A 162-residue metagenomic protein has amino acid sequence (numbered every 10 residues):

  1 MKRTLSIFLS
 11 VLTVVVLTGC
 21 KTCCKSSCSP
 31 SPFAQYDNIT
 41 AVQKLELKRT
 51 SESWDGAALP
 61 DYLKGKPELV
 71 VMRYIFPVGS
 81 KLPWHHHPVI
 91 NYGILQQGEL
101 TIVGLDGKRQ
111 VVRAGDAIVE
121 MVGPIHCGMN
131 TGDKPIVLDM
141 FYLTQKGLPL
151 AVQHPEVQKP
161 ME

Functional and structural regions predicted by a protein language model:
M1-F8: Bacterial N-terminal signal peptides that target proteins for export
V16-G19: C-terminal motif of bacterial Sec signal peptides marking the signal peptidase cleavage site
K21-E68, V119, P155-E162: A short, N-terminal "cap"/entry segment at the start of jelly-roll beta-barrel domains of the cupin/DSBH fold
K64-P67, G79-Y92: A short beta-loop-beta micro-motif enriched in histidine and acidic residues
F76, D106-G123: Short acidic-glycine-tyrosine-enriched beta hairpin
K81-L82, E99-V103, A117: Short beta-strand segments in beta-sandwich/barrel cores
H87-D106: Glycine- and acidic-residue-biased ligand/ion/polar-headgroup-sensing regions
R113, V122-L148: Ligand-binding loop in jelly-roll beta-barrel domains
